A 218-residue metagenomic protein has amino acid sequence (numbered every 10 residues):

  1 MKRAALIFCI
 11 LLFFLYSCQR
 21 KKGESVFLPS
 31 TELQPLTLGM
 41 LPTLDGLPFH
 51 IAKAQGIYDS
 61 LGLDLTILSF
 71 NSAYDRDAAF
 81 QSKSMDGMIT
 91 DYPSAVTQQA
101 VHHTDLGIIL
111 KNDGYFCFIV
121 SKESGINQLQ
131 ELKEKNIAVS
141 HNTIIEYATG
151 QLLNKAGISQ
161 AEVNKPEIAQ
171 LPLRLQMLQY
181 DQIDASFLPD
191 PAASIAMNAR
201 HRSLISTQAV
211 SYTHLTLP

Functional and structural regions predicted by a protein language model:
K2-F8: Sec-dependent signal peptide recognition, specifically the positively charged N-region followed immediately by
L15-S17: C-terminal motif of bacterial Sec signal peptides marking the signal peptidase cleavage site
Q19-S25: Bacterial lipoprotein signal-peptidase II cleavage site
S25-S159, K165-Q170, R174-Y180, D184-D190 (+1 more regions): Short, glycine-/small- and polar/acidic-enriched structural segments that line small-molecule recognition paths
A193: Beta/alpha (TIM)-barrel catalytic core signal, keyed to glycine-rich beta->alpha loops juxtaposed to Asp/Glu that bind
A196: Short helix- or helix-capping micro-motifs that position conserved polar/aromatic residues at function-defining sites
T213-P218: Conserved small/polar residues in nucleotide/adenosyl-binding loops
